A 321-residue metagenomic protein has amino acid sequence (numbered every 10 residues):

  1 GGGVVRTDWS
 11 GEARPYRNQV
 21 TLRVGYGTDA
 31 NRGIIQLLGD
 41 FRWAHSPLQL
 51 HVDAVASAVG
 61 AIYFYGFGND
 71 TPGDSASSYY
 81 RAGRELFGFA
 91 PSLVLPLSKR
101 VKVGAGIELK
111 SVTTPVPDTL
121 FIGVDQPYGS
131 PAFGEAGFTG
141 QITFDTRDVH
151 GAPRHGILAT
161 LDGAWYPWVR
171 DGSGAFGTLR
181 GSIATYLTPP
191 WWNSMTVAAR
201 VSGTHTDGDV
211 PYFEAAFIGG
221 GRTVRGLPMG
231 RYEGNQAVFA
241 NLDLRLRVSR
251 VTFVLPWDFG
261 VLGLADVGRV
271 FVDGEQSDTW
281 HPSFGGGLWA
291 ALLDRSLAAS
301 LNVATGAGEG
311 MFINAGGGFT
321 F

Functional and structural regions predicted by a protein language model:
G1-D53, P131-R154, G221, Q236 (+3 more regions): Outer-membrane beta-barrel initiation region
R6-D8, V24-A30, F41-W43, A54-G60 (+11 more regions): Transmembrane beta-strands of outer-membrane beta-barrel pores
R6-F87, V103, I107-L120: A subset of solvent-exposed loop/turn segments in beta-rich extracellular surface proteins, enriched in glycine
R14-T28, I35-L37, I157-V169, R225-G230 (+2 more regions): Transmembrane beta-strand segments that form the barrel wall of outer-membrane beta-barrel proteins
N18-V24, L50-A54, V103-I107, G140-I142 (+7 more regions): Membrane-embedded beta-strand positions of outer-membrane beta-barrel proteins
Q36, V55-S57, Y65, S75-Y80 (+3 more regions): C-terminal outer-membrane beta-barrel translocator/porin domains of Gram-negative envelope proteins and their
H45-P47, S98-R100, G156, W192-T196 (+4 more regions): Strand-connecting loop/turn motifs
T139-G140, L288-A290, E309-F321: Outer-membrane beta-barrel "beta-signal"
